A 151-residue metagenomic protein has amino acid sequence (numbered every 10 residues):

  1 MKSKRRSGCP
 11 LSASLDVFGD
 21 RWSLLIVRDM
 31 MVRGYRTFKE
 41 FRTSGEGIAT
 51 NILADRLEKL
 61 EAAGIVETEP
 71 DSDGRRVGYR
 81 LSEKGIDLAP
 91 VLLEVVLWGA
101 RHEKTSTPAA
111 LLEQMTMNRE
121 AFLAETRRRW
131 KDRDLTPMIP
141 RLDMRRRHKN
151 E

Functional and structural regions predicted by a protein language model:
M1-R6, P10: A detector for short, charged/polar N-terminal pre-domain segments
R5, S14, D29, G64-E69 (+2 more regions): Short, contiguous, well-ordered secondary-structure segments
C9-A49: N-terminal helix-turn-helix DNA-binding core of bacterial DNA-binding proteins
G19, S72-E94: Basic, amphipathic "hinge/linker" alpha-helix immediately C-terminal to the N-terminal HTH DNA-binding motif
G34, G64, G99-E103: A general structural signal marking secondary-structure boundaries and capping sites
K39, E58, V77: Residues within the helices of the helix-turn-helix
S44-T68: Canonical helix-turn-helix DNA-binding module
P90-E151: C-terminal regulatory/oligomerization modules of transcriptional regulators
